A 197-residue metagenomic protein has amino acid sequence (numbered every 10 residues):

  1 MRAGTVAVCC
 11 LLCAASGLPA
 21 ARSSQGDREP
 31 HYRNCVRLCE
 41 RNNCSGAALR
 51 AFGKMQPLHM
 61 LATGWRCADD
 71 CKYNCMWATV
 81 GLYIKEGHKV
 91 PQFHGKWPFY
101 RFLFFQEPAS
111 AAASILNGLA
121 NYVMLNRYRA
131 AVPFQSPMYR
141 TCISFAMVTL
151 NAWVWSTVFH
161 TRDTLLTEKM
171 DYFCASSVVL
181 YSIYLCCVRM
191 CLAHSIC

Functional and structural regions predicted by a protein language model:
A3-C197: Multi-pass alpha-helical transmembrane bundles in non-GPCR membrane proteins that perform intramembrane catalysis
